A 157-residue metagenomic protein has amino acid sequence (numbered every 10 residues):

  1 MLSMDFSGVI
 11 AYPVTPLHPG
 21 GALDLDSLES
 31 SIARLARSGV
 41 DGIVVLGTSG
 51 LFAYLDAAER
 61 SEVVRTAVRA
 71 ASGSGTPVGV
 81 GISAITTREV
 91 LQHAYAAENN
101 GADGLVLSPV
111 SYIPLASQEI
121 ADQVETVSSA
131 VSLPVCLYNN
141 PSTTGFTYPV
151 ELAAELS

Functional and structural regions predicted by a protein language model:
L2-T147, A153: Active-site beta->alpha loop and helix N-cap motifs at the rims of alpha/beta catalytic domains
S157: Basic phosphate/pyrophosphate-binding loop/patch that engages nucleotide-derived ligands
